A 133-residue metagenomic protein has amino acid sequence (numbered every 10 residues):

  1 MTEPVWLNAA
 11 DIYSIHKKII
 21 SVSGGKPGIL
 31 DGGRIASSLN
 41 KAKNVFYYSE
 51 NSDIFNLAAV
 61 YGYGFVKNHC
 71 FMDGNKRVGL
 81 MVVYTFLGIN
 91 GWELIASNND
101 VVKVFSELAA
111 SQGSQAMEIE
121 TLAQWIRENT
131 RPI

Functional and structural regions predicted by a protein language model:
M1-I133: FIC/Doc superfamily catalytic core
